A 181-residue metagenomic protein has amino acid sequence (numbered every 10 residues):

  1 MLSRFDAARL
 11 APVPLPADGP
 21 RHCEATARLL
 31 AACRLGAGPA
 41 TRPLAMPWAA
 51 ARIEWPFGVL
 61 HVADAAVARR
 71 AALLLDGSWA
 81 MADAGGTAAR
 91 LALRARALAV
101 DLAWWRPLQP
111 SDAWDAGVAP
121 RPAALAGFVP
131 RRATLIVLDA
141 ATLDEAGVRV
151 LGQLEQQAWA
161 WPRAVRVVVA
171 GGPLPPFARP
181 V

Functional and structural regions predicted by a protein language model:
M1-G58, V137: Walker A/P-loop-proximal flanking segment of P-loop NTPase domains
P39-M46, A72-L75, L98, E145-E155: Well-ordered, non-membrane alpha-helical segments in soluble/globular domains
A50-R132, T142: Post-nucleotide-binding-loop coupling segment downstream of the phosphate-binding loop, primarily in RecA-like P-loop
V62-D64, L138-A141, A170-L174: Short loop/turn segments at strand-loop or loop-helix junctions that form parts of catalytic or ligand-binding pockets
V67-A68, E145-G147, L174-R179: Short, charged/polar "capping" segments at the starts of alpha-helices and the immediately preceding loops
D115-P120, V165-G171: Short, hydrophobic beta-strand segments that form beta-sheet elements in well-ordered domains
G127-V167: Conserved Walker B catalytic segment
Q156-Q157, V165, G172-V181: The catalytic "switch" region of P-loop NTPases
